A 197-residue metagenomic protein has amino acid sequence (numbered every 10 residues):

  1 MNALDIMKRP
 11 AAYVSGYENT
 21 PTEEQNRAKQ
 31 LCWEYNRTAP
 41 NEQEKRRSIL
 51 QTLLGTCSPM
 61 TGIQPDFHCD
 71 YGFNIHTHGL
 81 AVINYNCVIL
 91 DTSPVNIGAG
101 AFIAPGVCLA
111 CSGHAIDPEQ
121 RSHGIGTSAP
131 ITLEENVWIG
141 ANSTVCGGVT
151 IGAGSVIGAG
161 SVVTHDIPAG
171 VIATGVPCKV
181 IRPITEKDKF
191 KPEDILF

Functional and structural regions predicted by a protein language model:
M1-P59, C178-R182, E186-F197: Terminal amphipathic alpha-helical/low-complexity segments used for targeting or macromolecular assembly
Y35, H165-G170: Short arginine-rich
P40, F67-H78, V82-T150, V176-P177 (+1 more regions): Flexible, glycine/small-residue-enriched loop-and-beta-strand segment within the central core of proteins
W138, V156, I172-T174: Short-chain dehydrogenase/reductase
T150-G152, I167: Extended beta-solenoid/beta-helix repeat architectures
G160-S161, I167-P168, C178, I184-T185: Short glycine-rich donor-binding/catalytic loop of glycosyltransferases that coordinates the nucleotide-sugar
